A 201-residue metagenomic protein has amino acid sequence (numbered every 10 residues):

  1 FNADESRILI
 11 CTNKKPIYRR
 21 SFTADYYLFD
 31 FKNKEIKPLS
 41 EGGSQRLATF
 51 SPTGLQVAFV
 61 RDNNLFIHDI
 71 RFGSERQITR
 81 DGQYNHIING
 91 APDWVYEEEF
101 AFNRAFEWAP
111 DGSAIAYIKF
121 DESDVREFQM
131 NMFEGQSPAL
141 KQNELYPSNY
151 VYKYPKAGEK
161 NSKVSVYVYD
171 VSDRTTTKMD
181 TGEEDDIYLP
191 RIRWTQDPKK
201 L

Functional and structural regions predicted by a protein language model:
F1-L201: Beta-propeller folds
